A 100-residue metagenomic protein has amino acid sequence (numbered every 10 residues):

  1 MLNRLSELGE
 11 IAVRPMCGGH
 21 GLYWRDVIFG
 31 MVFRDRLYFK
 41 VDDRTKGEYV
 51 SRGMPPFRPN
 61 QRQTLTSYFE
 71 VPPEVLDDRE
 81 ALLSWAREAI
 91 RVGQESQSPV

Functional and structural regions predicted by a protein language model:
M1-V100: Charge-dense, helix-prone N-terminal extensions
